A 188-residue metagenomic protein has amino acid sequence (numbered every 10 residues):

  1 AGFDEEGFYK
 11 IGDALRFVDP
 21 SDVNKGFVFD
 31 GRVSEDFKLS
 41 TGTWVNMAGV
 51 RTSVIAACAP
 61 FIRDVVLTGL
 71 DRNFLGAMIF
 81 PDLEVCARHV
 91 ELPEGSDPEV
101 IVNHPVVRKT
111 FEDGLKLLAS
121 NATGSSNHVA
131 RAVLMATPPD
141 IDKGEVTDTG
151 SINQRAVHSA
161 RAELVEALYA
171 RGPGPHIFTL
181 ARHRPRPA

Functional and structural regions predicted by a protein language model:
G2-H128, I141-K143: AMP-binding/adenylate-forming catalytic core of the ANL superfamily
F61-F74, G114-T149, S159-P187: AMP-binding/adenylate-forming catalytic domain of the ANL superfamily
